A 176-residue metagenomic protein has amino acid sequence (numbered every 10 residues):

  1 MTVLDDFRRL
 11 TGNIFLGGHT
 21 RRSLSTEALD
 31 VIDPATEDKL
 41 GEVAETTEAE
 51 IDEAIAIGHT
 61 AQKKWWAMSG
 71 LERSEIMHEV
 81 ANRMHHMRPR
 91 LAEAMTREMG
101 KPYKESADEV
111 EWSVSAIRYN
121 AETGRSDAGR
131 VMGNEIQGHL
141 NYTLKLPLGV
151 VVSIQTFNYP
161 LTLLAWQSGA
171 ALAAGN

Functional and structural regions predicted by a protein language model:
M1-A35: Hydrophobic face of amphipathic alpha-helices that form TPR/SEL1-like repeat modules and related alpha-solenoid
I14, D30, E42, E105 (+1 more regions): Conserved beta-strand positions that form and line the central face of beta-propeller blades
I14, T96, R125, N134 (+1 more regions): Short glycine- and Lys/Arg-enriched binding-loop motifs that mark or flank ligand-binding interfaces
E37, R73, I117, V151 (+1 more regions): Residue-level signature of catalytic and energy-coupling elements of molecular machines, predominantly ATP/GTP-dependent
L40-D127, G138: Glycine-rich loop-to-alpha-helix module at the N-terminal edge of alpha/beta enzyme cores
R130-N176: Conserved small-residue-rich beta-alpha loop and adjacent elements that most often cradle the phosphate/pyrophosphate
